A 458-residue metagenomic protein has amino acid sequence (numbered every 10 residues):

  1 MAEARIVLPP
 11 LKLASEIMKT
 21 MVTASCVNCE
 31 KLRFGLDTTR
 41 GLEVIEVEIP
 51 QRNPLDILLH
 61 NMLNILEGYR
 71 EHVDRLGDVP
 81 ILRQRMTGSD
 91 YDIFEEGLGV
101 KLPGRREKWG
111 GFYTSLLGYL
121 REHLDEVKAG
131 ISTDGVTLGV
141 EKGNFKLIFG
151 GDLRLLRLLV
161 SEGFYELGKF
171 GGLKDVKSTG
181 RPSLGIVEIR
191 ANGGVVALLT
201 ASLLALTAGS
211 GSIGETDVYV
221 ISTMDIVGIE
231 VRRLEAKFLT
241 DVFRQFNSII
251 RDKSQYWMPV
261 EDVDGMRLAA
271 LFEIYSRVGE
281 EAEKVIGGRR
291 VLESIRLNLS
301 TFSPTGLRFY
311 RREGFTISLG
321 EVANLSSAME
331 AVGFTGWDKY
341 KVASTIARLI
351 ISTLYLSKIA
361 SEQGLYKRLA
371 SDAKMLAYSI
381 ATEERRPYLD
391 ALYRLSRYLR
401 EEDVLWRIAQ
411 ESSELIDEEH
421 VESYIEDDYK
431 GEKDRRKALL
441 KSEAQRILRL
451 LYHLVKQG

Functional and structural regions predicted by a protein language model:
M1-D125, A129-I131, E280-G458: Long, contiguous all-alpha helical interaction modules
E126-S212: Long, acidic/polar, low-complexity amphipathic helices and coiled-coil-like
K174-G336: Domain-exit/linker segments immediately C-terminal to small folded modules
